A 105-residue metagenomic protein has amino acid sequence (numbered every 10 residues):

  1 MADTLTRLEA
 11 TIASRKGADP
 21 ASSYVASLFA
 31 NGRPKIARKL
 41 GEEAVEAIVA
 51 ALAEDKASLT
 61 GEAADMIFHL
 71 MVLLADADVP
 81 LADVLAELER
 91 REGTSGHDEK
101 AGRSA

Functional and structural regions predicted by a protein language model:
M1-A63, I67-A105: Flexible "arm" and connector segments at domain edges
